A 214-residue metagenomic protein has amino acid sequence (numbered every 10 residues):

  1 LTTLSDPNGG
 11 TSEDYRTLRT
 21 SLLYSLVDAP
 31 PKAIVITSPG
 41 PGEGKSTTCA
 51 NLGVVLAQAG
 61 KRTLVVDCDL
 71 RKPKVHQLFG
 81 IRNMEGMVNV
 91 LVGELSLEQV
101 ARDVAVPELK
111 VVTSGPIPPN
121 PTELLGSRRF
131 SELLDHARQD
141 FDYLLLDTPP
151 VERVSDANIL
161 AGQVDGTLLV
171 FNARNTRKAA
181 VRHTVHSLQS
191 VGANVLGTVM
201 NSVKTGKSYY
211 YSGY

Functional and structural regions predicted by a protein language model:
L1-Y214: P-loop NTP-binding module
